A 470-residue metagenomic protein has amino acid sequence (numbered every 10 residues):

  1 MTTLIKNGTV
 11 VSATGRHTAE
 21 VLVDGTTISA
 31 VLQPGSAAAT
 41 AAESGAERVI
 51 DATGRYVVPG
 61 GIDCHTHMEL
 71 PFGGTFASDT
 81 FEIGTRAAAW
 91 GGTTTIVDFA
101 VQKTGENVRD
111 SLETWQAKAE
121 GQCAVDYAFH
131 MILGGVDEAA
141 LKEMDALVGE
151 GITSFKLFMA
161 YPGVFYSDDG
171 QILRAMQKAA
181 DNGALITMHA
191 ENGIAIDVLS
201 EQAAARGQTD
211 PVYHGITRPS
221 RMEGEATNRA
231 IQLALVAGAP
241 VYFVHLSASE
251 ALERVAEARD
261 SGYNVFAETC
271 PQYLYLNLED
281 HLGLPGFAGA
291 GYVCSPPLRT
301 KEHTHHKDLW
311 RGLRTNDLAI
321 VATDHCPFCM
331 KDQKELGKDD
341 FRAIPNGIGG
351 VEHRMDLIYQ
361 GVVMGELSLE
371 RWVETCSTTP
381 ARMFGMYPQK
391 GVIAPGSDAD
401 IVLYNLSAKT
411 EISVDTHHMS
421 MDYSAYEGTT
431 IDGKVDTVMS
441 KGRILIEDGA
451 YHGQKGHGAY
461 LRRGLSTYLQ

Functional and structural regions predicted by a protein language model:
M1-L4, V10-P59: Histidine-rich, glycine-flanked metal-binding segment
G8, V21, T26, G54 (+15 more regions): Divalent metal-coordination and catalytic microenvironments
A52-Q122, A139: Metal-associated gating/positioning segment near the N- to mid-region
V97-D98, A128-M131, P240-H245: Short catalytic-loop micro-motif centered on adjacent basic/acidic residues
R109-V125, L173-M188: Alpha-helix-loop-beta-strand connector modules within alpha/beta enzyme cores
A139-V321, G337: Histidine/acidic residue-rich metal-binding segments in metalloenzymes
T209-P240, T315, A319-V321, P327-S407: His/Asp/Glu-enriched, well-ordered alpha-helical/loop segment that forms or immediately abuts the divalent-metal
E335-D340, N346, P395-L461: C-terminal cap of metal-dependent C-N hydrolases
